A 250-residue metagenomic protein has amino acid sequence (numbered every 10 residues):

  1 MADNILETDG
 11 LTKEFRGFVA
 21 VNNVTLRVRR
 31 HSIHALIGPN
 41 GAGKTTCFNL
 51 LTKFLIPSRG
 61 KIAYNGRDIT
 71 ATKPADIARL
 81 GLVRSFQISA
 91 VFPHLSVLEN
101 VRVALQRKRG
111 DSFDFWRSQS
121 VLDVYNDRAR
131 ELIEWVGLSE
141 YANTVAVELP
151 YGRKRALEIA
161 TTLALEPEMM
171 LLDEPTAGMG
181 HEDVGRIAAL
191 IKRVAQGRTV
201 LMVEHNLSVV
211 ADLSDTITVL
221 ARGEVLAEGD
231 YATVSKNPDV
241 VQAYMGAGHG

Functional and structural regions predicted by a protein language model:
A2-G250: Glycine-rich phosphate-binding loops of nucleotide-dependent enzymes
